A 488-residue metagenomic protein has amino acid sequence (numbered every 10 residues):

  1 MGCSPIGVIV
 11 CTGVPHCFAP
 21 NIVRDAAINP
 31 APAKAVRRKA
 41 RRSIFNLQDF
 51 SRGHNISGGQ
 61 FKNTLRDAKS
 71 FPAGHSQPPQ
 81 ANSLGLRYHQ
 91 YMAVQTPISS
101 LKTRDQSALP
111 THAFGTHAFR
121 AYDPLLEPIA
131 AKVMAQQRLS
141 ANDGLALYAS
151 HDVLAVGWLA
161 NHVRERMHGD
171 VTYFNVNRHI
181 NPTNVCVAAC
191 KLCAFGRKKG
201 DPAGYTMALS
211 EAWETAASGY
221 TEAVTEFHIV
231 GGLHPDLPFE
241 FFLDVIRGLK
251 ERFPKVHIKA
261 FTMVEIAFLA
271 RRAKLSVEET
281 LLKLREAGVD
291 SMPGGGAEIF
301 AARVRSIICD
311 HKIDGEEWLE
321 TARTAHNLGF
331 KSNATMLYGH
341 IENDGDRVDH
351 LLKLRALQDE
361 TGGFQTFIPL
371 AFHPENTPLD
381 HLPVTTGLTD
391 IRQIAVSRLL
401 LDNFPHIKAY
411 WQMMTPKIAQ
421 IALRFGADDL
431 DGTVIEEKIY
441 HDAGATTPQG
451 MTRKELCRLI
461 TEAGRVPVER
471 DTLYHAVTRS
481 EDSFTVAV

Functional and structural regions predicted by a protein language model:
V23-A40: Short alpha-helix boundary/capping segments
R42-I44, H75, Y88: Short, positively charged and aromatic/hydrophobic N-terminal segments
Y91-L154, Y220, L352, Q358-V488: Auxiliary Fe-S-binding modules of radical SAM enzymes
R166-H168, T172-E211: Canonical Radical SAM [4Fe-4S] cluster-binding loop centered on the CxxxCxxC motif and its immediate flanking residues
T172-R178, F227, I258-A260, M292-G294 (+4 more regions): Hydrophobic faces of well-ordered beta-strands that scaffold small-molecule active sites in alpha/beta enzyme cores
R197-T335, H340-L357: Conserved Radical SAM active-site core
